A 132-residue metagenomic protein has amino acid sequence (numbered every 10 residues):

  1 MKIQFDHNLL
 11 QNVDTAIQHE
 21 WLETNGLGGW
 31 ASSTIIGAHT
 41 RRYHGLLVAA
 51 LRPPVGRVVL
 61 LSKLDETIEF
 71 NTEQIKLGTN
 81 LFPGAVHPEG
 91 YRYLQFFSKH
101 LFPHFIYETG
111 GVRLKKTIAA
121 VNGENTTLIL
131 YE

Functional and structural regions predicted by a protein language model:
M1-E132: Terminal accessory carbohydrate-recognition/targeting modules of carbohydrate-active enzymes
